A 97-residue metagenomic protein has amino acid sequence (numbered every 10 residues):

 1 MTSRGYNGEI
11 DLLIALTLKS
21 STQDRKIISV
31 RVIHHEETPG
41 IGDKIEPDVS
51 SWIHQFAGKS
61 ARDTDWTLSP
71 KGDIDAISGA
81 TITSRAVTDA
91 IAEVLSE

Functional and structural regions predicted by a protein language model:
M1-E97: Flexible, solvent-exposed loop/hinge segments and secondary-structure transition points
